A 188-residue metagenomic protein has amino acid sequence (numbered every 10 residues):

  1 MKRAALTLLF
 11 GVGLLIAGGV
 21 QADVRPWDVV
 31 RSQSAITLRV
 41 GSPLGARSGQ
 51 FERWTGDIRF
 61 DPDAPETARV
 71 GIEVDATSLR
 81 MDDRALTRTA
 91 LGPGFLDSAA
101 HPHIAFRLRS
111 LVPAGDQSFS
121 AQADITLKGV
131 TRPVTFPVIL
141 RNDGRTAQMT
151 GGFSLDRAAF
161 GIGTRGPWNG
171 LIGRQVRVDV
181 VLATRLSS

Functional and structural regions predicted by a protein language model:
M1-A4: Positively charged n-region of N-terminal signal peptides that target proteins for export
L6-T7, V178: General helical structural elements
T7-I16: Bacterial N-terminal signal peptides
V20-S188: Low-complexity, acidic/polar, glycine-enriched regions of mature
